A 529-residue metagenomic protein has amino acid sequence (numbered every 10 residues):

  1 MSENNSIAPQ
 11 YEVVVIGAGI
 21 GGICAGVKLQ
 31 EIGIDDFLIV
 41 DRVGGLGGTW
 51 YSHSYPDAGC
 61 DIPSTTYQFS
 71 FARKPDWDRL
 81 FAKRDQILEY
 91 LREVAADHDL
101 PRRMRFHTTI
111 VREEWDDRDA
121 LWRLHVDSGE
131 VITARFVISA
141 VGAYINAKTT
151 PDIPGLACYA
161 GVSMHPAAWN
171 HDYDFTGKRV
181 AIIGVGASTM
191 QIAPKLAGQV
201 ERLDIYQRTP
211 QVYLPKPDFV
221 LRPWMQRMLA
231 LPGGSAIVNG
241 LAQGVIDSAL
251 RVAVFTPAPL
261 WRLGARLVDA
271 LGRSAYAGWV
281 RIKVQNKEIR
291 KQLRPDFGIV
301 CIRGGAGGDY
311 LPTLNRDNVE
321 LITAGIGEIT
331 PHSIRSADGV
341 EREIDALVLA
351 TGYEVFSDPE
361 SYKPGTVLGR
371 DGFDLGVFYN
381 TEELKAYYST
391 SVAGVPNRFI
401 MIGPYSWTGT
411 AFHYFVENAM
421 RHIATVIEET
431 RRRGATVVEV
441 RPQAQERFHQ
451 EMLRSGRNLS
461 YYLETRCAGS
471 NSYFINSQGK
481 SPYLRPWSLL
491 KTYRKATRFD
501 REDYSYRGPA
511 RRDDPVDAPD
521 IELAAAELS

Functional and structural regions predicted by a protein language model:
E3-Q10, V14-I20, C24-G45, S139-G278 (+5 more regions): Rossmann-like dinucleotide-binding core of oxidoreductases
P9-Y11, D127-F136, F175-T176, A337-A346: Core beta-strand elements of the Rossmann-like FAD/NAD(P) dinucleotide-binding domain in flavoenzyme oxidoreductases
Y11-M104, Q207-R208, I282-N286: Beta1-alpha1 glycine-rich phosphate/pyrophosphate-binding loop at the start of Rossmann-like nucleotide-binding domains
K74-E93, G264-A270, F297-D309: Short beta-strand to alpha-helix junction loop
R79-I145: Feature captures the FAD/FMN-dependent oxidoreductase FAD-binding
F106-L121, V319-A337: A conserved short coil-to-beta-strand element within the FAD-binding core of flavoproteins
V212-P215, S235, N239-G244, K385-A386 (+1 more regions): C-terminal, flexible cofactor-proximal segment of oxidoreductases
A346, A350-T430: Glycine/threonine-rich phosphate-binding loop and adjacent beta-strand/alpha-helix elements that clamp
